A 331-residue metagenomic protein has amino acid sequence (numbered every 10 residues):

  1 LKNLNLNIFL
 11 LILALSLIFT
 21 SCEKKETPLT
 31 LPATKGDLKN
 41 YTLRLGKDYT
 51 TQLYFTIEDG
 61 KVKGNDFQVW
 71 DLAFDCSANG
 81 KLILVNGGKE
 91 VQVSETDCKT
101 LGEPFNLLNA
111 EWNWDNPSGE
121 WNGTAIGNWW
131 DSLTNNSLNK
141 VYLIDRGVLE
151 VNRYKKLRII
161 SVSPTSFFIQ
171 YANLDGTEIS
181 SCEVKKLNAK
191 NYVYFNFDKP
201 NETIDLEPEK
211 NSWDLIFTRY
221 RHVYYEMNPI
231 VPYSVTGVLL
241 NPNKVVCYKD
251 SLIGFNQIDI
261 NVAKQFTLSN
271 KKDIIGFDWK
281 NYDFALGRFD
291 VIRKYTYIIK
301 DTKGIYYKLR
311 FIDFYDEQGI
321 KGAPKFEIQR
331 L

Functional and structural regions predicted by a protein language model:
L1-F9: Bacterial N-terminal signal peptides that target proteins for export
I12-S16: Alpha-helical transmembrane segments
I18-S21: C-terminal motif of bacterial Sec signal peptides marking the signal peptidase cleavage site
E23-L331: Surface-exposed, beta-sheet-biased, low-hydrophobicity segments with strongly acidic/polar composition
